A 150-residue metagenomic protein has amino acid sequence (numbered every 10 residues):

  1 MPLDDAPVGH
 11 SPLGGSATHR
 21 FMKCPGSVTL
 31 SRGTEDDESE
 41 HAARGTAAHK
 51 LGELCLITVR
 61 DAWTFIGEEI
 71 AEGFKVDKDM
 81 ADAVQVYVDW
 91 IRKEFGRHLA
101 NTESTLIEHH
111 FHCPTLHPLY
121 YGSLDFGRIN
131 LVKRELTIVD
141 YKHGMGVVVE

Functional and structural regions predicted by a protein language model:
M1-V8: Glycine- and charge-rich intrinsically disordered segments
V8, L13-G14, P25, R44 (+6 more regions): Feature targets compositionally biased, intrinsically disordered low-complexity regions with long contiguous runs
H10-R60: Nuclease catalytic cores
S11-G15, D77, V149: General structural signal for secondary-structure boundaries
E38-S39, A43, A47-T115: A non-catalytic, helix-rich entry segment at domain boundaries
A100-E150: Mg2+/Mn2+-dependent nuclease catalytic core
